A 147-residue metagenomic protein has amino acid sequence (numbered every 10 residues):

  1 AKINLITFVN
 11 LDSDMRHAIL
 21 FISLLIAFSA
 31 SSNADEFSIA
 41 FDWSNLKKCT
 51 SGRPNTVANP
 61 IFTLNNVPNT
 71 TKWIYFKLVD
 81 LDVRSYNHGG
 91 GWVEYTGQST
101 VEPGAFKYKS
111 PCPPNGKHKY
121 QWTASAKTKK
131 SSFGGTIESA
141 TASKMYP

Functional and structural regions predicted by a protein language model:
A1-D14: Short, Lys/Arg-enriched N-terminal segments with co-localized hydrophobic residues within the first ~10-30 amino acids
N4, F21-S23, P54: Generic hydrophobic alpha-helical membrane-segment signal
L11-D14, A27-A34: N-terminal processing/targeting junctions
A18-F28: Sec-dependent N-terminal signal peptides
S32-P147: N-terminus-centered regions that define maturation/targeting leaders and the start of the first functional domain
